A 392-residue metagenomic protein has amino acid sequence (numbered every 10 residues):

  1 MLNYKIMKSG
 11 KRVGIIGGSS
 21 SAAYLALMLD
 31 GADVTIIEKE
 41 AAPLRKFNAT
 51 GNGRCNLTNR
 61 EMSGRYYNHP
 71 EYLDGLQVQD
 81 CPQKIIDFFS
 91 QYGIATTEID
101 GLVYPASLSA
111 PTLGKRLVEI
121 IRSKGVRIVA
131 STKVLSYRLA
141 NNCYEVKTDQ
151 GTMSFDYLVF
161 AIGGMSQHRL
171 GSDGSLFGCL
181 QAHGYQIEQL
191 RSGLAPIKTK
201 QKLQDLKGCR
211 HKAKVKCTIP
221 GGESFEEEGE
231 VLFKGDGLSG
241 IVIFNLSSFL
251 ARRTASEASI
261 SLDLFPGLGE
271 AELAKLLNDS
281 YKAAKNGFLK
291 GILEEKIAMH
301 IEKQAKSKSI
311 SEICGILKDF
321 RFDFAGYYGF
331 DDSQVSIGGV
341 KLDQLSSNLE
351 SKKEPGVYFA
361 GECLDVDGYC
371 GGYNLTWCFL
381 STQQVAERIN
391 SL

Functional and structural regions predicted by a protein language model:
K8-S19: Beta1/beta-strand and adjacent pyrophosphate-binding region of the FAD-binding site in flavoprotein oxidoreductases
G14-I16, V134, M153-R169, L180 (+1 more regions): Short hydrophobic core segments
I16, D30-N52: Glycine-rich FAD pyrophosphate-binding loop
A42, L57, K84-G101, Y157-A161 (+3 more regions): Residue-level recognition of phosphate/Mg2+-coordinating polar/acidic sites in nucleotide-handling active sites
G51-D100: Glycine-rich active-site loop/strand segments that organize a redox cofactor
D80-Y157: Feature captures the FAD/FMN-dependent oxidoreductase FAD-binding
Y157-L203: Glycine-rich loop(s) and the adjacent beta-strand/alpha-helix scaffold that form part
S166-F177, D365-L392: A conserved FAD-binding loop/helix module that cradles the flavin
